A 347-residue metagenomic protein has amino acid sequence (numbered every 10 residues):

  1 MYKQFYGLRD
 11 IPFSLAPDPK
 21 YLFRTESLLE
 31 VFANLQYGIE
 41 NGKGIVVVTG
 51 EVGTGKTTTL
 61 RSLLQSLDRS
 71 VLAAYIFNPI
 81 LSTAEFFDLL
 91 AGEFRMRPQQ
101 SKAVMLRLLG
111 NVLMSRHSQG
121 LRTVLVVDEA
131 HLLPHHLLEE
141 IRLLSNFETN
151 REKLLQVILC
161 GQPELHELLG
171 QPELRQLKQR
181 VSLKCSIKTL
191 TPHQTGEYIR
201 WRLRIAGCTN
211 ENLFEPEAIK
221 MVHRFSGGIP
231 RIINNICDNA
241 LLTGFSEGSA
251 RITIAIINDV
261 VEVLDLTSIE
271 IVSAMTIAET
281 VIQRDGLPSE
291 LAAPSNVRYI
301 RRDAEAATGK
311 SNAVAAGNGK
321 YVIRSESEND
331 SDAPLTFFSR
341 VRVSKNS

Functional and structural regions predicted by a protein language model:
R9-I11, A255-S347: Trafficking entry modules
D10-F13, S70-L72, L81-Q100: Conserved NTP-binding/hydrolysis module of P-loop NTPases
K20, T209-R284, P288: C-terminal helical "lid" subdomain and adjoining coupling/linker elements of P-loop NTPases
N41-S62: Walker A/P-loop nucleotide-binding motif
L64-S66, L165-R180: Short regulatory helix/loop adjacent to the ATP-binding pocket of P-loop NTPases
I76-I80, L169, S182-Q194: Conserved AAA+ ATPase "SRH/arginine-finger" region at the nucleotide-binding site
A103-N111, R122, Y198, E211-F225: Short conserved motifs of the RecA-like P-loop NTPase core
M114, S118-L159, P172: Conserved Walker B catalytic segment
